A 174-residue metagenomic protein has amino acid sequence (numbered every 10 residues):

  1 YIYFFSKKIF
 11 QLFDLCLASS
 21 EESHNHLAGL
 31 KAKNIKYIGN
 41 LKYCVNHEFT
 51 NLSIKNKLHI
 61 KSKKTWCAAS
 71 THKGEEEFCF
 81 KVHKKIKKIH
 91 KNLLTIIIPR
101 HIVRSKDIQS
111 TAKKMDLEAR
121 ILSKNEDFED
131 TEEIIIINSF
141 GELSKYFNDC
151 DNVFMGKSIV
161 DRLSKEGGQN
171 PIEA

Functional and structural regions predicted by a protein language model:
Y1-L52, T71-K73, I86-K91, R100-H101 (+2 more regions): Active-site and donor-binding regions of nucleotide-sugar-utilizing enzymes
Q11-L15, T65, L93-T95, E133-I134: Short active-site oxyanion
G39, R120-N125, E129-S139: Active-site donor-binding acidic/aromatic loop of nucleotide-activated sugar and phosphosugar transferases involved
H47-N125: Conserved catalytic-core segment of nucleotide-activated headgroup transferases in glycan assembly
D130-E166: Acidic donor-binding loop of glycosyltransferase active sites
N170-P171: Short glycine/serine-rich donor-binding loops of glycosyltransferases
A174: Donor-sugar nucleotide-binding helix/loop cap in glycosyltransferases
